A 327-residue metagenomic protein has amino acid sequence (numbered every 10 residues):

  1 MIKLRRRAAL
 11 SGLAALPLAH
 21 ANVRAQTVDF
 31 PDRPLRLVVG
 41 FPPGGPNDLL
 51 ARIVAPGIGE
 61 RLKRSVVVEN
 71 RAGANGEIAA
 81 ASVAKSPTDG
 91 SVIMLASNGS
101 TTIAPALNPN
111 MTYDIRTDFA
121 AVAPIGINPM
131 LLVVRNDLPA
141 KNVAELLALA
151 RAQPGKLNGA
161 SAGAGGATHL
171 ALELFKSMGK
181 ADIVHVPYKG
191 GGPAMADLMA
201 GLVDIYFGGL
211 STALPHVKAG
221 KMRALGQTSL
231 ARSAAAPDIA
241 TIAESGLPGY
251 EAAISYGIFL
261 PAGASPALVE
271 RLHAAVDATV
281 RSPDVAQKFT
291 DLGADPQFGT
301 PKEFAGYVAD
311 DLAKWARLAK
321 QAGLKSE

Functional and structural regions predicted by a protein language model:
M1-A8, L13-D29: N-terminal twin-arginine translocation
A8, P17, D29, P34 (+18 more regions): Conserved functional loop/turn residues at catalytic and ligand-binding sites
A25-T117, K156, A164, K180-D204 (+2 more regions): N-terminal (or domain-start) structured segment
K85-S91, A106-P193, I242, S255-K288: Hinge/capping helix and adjacent helix->loop/strand transition within the periplasmic-binding protein
L95-S100, S161, G191, G208-A213 (+3 more regions): Beta->alpha turn/N-cap motifs
A213-R281, D310-A313: C-terminal lobe and pocket-closing loops of periplasmic/extracytoplasmic Venus-flytrap solute-binding proteins
E270, R281, A286-G306: Mature extracytoplasmic/periplasmic domains
T300-S326: Extracellular/periplasmic bilobal clamshell ligand-binding domains
